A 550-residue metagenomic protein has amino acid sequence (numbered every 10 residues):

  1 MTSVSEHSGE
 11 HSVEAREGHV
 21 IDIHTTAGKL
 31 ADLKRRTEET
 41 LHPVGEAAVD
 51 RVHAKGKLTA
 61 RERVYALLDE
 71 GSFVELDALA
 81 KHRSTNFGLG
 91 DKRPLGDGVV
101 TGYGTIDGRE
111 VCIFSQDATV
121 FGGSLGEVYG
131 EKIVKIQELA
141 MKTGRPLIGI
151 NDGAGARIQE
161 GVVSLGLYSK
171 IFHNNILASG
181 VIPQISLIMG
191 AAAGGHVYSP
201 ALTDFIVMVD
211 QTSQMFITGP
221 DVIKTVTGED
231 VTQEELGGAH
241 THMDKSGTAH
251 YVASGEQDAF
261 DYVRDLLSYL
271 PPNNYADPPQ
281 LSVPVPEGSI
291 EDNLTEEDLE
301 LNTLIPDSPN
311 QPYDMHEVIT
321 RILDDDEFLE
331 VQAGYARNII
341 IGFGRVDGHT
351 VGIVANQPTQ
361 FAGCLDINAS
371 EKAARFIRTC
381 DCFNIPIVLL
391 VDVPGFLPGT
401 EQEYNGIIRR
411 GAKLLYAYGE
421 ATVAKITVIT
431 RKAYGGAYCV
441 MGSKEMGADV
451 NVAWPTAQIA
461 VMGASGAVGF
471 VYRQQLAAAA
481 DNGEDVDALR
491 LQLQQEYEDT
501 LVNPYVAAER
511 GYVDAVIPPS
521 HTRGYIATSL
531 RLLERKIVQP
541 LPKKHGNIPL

Functional and structural regions predicted by a protein language model:
T2-L550: Ligand-binding clefts of soluble mixed alpha/beta catalytic domains
